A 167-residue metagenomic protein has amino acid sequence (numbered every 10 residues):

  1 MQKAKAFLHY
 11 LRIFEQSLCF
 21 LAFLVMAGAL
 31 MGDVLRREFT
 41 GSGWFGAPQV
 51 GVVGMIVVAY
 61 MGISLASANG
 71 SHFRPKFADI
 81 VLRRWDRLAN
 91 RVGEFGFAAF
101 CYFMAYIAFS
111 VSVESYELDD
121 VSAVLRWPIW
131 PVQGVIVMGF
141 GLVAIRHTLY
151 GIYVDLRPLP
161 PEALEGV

Functional and structural regions predicted by a protein language model:
M1-V167: Alpha-helical transmembrane segments and membrane-interface helix-loop junctions in multi-pass membrane proteins
